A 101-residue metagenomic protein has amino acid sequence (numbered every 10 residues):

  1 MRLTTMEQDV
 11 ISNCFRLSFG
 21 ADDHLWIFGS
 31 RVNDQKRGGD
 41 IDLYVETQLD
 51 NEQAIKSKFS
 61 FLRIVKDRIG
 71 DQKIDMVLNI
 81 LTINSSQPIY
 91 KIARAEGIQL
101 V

Functional and structural regions predicted by a protein language model:
M1-W26, V32-G38, T47-V101: Catalytic core of pol beta-like nucleotidyltransferases
